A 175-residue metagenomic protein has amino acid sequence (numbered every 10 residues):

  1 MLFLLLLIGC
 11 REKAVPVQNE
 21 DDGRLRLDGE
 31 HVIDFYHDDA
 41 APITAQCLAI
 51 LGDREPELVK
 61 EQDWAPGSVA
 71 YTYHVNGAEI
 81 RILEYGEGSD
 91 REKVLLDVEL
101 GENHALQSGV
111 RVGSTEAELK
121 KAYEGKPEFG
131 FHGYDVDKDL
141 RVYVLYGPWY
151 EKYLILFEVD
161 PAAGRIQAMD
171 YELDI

Functional and structural regions predicted by a protein language model:
M1-I8: Sec-dependent bacterial lipoprotein signal peptides
C10-H132, D160-I175: Short helix/turn-capping signatures at newly exposed starts of structured segments
D63, D137, G147-E151: Short loop/turn motifs at secondary-structure junctions and domain boundaries
E99-A105, V136-L145: Surface-exposed aromatic
Y146-G164: Short, exposed beta-strand-loop hairpins at the edges of beta-sheets in extracellular/periplasmic proteins
